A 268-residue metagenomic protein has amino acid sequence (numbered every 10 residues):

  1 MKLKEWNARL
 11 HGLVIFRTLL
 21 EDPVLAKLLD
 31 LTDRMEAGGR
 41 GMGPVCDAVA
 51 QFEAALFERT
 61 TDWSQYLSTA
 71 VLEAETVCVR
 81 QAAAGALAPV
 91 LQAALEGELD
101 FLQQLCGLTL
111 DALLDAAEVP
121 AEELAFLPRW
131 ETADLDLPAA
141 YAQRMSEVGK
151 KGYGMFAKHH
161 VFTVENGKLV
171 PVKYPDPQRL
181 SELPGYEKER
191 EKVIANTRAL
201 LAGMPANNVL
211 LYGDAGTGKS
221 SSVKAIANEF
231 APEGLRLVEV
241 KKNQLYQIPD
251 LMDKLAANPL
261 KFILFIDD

Functional and structural regions predicted by a protein language model:
M1-P184, K188: AAA+ P-loop ATPase mechanoenzymes
P175-V209: Pre-Walker A (pre-P-loop) alpha-helix and adjacent loop at the N terminus of AAA/AAA+ ATPase modules, a conserved
G185-E189, K219, Q244: Phosphate/oxyanion-binding active-site loops and adjacent basic polyanion-contact surfaces
G203-V223: Walker A/P-loop nucleotide-binding motif
K224-N228: A conserved segment at the C-terminal end of the G1
E229-L260: AAA+/P-loop NTPase substrate/partner-engagement loops
I263: Hydrophobic "anchor" residues on beta-strands that sit immediately upstream of conserved functional sites
D267-D268: Walker B catalytic acidic pair
